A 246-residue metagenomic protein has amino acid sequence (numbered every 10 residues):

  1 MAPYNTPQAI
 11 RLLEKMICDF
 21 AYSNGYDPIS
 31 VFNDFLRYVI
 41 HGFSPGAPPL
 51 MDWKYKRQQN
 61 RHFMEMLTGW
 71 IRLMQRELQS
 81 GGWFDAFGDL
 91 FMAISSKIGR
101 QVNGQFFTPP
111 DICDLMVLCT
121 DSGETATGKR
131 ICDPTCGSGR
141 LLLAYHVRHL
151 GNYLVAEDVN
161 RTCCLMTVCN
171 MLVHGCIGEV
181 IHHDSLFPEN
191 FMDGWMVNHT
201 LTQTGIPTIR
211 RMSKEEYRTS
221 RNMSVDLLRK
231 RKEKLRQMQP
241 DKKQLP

Functional and structural regions predicted by a protein language model:
A2-H149: Class I S-adenosyl-L-methionine
E14, E65, E77, E124 (+5 more regions): Glutamate identity and glutamate-enriched acidic tracts
F84, G88-I94, Q101, Q105 (+5 more regions): Aromatic-enriched hydrophobic runs in primary sequence
P109-N198: Conserved S-adenosyl-L-methionine
V173, I177, I181-P246: S-adenosylmethionine
